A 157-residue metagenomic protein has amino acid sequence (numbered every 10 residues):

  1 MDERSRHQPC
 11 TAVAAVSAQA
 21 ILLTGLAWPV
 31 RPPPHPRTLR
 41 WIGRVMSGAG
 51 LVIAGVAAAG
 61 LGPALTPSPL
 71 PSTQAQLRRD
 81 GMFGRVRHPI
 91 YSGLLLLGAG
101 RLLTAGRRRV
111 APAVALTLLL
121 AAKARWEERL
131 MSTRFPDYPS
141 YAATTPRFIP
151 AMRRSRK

Functional and structural regions predicted by a protein language model:
M1-R79, L96-K157: Membrane-anchoring alpha-helices and their flanking helix-loop junctions
D80, G84-G93: Histidine-centered phosphotransfer motif of kinases
